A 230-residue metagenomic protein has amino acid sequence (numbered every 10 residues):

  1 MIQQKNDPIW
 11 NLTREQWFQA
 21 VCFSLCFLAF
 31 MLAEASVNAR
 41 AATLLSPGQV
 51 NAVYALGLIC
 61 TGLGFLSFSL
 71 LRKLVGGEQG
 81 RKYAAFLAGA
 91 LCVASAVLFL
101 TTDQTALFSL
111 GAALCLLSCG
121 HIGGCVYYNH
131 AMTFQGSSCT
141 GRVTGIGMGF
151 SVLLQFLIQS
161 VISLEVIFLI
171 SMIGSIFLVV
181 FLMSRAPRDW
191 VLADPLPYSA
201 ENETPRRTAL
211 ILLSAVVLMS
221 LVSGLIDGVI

Functional and structural regions predicted by a protein language model:
M1-N6, Q135-T140, V152-V222: Intracellular loop-helix junctions on the cytosolic face of multi-pass helical membrane proteins
Q4-Y54, A113, T204-V229: Pair of pore-lining "gating" transmembrane helices in MFS-fold secondary transporters
A33-L44, L71, V97-Q104, L153-L164 (+1 more regions): Juxtamembrane "helix-exit" motif on the non-cytosolic side of transmembrane helices
N51-L74: Central cavity-lining transmembrane alpha-helices of secondary-active solute carriers, predominantly the Major
A55, I59, R142-F150: Transmembrane alpha-helical cores of Major Facilitator Superfamily
G80-L98: Structural signature of the two symmetry-related core transmembrane helices
T105-G123: Hydrophobic core of transmembrane alpha-helices in multi-pass small-molecule transporters, especially MFS/SLC-type
C119-Q135: Intracellular juxtamembrane helix-capping segments at the cytosolic ends of symmetry-related transmembrane helices
